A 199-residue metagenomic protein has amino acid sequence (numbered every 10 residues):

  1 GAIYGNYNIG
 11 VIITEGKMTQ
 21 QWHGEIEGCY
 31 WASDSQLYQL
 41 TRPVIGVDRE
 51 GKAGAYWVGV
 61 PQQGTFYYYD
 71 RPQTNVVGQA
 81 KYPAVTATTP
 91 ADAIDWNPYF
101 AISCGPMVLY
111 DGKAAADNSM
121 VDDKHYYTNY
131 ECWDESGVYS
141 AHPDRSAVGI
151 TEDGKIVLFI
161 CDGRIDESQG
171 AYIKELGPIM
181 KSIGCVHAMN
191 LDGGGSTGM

Functional and structural regions predicted by a protein language model:
G1-M199: Gly/Ser/Thr/Pro-rich low-complexity, intrinsically disordered segments
